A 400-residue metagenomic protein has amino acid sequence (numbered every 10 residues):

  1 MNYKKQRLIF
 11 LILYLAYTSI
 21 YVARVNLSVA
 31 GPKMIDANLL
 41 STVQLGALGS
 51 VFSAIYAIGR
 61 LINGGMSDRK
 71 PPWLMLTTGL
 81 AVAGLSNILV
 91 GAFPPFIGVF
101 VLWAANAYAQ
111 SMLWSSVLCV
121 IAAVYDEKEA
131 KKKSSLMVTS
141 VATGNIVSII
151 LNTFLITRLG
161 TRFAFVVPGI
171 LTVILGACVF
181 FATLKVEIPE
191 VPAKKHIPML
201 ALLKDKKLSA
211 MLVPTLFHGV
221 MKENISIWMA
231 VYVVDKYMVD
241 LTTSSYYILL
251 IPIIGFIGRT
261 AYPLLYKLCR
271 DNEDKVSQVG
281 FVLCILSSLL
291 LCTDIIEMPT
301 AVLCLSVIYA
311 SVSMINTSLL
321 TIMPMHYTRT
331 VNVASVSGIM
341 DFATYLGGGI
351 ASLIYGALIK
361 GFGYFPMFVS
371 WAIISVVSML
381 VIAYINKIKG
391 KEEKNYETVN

Functional and structural regions predicted by a protein language model:
M1-Y3, V186-L212: Juxtamembrane intracellular "pre-TM" segments in multi-pass secondary transporters
L27-S28, K207-R259: Extracytoplasmic gate region of multi-pass secondary transporters
I58-P94: Conserved MFS/SLC helix-loop-helix module at the cytosolic interface between two early adjacent transmembrane helices
R60-P71, R259-D271, I359: Helix-to-loop junctions at the C-terminal end of transmembrane segments in multipass secondary transporters
L102-V141: Cytoplasmic helix-loop-helix junction between adjacent transmembrane helices in 12-TM secondary transporters
M137-T183: Helix-loop-helix hairpin linking two adjacent transmembrane segments in secondary transporters
E273-L319: C-terminal transmembrane helical hairpin of 12-TM major facilitator-type secondary transporters
Y327-F362: A late C-terminal transmembrane helix in Major Facilitator Superfamily
